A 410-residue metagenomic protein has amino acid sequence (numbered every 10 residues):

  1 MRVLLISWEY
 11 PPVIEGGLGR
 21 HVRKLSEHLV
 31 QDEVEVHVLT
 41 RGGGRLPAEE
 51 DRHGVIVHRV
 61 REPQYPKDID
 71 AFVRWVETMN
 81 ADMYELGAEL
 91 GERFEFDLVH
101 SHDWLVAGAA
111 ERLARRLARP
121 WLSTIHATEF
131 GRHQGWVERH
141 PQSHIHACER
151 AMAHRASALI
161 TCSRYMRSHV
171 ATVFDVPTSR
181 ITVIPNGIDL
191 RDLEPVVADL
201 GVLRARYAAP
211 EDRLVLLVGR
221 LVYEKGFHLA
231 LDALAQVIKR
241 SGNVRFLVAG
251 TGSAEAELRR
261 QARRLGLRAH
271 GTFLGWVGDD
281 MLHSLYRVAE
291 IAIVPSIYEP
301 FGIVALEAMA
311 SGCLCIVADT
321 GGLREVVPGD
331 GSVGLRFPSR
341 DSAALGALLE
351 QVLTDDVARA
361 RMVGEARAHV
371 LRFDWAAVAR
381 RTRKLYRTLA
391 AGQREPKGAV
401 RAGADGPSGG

Functional and structural regions predicted by a protein language model:
M1-I56, G398, G403-G410: N-terminal subdomain of nucleotide-sugar transferases
R20, R213-Q236, F246, S253-R259 (+1 more regions): A conserved mid-protein helix/loop that constitutes part of the nucleotide-sugar donor-binding site
G42, Y165, G187: Carbohydrate-associated surface elements
E257-V277: Nucleotide-activated donor-binding/catalytic signature segment of Leloir-type glycosyltransferases, i.e., the conserved
W276-V277, S284-A289: Short alpha-helical donor nucleotide-sugar binding micro-motif in glycosyltransferases
I297: Aromatic "clamp/platform" in nucleotide-sugar-dependent glycosyltransferases that forms part of the donor/acceptor
L314-A318: Short hydrophobic beta-strand element within catalytic cores of glycosyltransferases and related nucleotide-activated
G329-D330, G334-S342, Q351-D356: Conserved acidic donor-binding segment of nucleotide-sugar-dependent glycosyltransferases
